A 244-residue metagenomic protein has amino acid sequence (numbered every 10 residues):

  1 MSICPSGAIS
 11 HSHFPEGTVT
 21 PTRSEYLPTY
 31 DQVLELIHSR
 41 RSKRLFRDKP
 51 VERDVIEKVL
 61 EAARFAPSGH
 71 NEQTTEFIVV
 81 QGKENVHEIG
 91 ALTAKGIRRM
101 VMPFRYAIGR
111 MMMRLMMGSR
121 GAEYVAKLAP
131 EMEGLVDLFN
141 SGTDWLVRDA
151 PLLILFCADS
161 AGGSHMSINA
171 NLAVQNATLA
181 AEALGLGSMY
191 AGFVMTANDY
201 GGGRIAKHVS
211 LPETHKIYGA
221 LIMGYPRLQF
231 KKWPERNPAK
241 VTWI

Functional and structural regions predicted by a protein language model:
M1-I244: Acidic, surface-exposed loops and disordered segments
